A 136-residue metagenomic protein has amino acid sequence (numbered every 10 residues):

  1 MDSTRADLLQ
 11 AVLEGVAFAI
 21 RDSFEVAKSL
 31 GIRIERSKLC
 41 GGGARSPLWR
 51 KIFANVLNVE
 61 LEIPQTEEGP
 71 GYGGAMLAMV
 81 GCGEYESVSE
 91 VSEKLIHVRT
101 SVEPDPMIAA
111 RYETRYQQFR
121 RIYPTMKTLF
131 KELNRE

Functional and structural regions predicted by a protein language model:
M1-E136: Glycine/Thr-rich phosphate-binding loops that ligate phosphate moieties of nucleotide and other phosphorylated ligands
